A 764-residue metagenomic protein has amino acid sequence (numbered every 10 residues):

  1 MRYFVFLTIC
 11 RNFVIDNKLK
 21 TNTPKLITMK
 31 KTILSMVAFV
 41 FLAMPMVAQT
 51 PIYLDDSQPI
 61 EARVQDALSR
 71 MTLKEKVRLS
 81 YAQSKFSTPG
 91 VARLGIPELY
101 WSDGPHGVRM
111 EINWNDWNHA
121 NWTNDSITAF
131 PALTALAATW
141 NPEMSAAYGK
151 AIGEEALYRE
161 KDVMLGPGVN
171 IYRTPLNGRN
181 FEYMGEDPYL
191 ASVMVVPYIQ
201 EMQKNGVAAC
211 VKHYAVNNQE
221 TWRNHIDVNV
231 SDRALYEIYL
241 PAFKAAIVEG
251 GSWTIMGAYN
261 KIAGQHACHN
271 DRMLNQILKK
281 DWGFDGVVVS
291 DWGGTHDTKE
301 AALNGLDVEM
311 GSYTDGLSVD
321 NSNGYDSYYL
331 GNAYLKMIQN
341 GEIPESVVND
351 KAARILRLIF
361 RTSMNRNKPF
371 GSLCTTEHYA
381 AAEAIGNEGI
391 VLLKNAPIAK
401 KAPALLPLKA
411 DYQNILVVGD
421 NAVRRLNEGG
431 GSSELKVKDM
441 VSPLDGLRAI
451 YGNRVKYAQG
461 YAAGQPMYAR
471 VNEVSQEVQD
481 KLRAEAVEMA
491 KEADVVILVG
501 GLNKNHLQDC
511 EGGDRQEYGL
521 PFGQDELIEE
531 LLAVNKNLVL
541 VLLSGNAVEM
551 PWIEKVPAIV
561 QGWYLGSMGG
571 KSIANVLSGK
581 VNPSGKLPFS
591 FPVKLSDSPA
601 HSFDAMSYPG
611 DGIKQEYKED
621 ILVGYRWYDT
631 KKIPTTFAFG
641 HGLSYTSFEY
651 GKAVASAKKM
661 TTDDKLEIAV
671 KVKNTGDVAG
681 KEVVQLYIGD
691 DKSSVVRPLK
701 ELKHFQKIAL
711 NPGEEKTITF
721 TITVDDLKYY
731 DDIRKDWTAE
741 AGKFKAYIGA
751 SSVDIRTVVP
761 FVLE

Functional and structural regions predicted by a protein language model:
M1-P51: Bacterial Sec-dependent N-terminal signal peptides
Q49-Y729, D736-V753: Glycoside hydrolase catalytic-domain context in secreted enzymes
D754-E764: Short beta-strand elements
